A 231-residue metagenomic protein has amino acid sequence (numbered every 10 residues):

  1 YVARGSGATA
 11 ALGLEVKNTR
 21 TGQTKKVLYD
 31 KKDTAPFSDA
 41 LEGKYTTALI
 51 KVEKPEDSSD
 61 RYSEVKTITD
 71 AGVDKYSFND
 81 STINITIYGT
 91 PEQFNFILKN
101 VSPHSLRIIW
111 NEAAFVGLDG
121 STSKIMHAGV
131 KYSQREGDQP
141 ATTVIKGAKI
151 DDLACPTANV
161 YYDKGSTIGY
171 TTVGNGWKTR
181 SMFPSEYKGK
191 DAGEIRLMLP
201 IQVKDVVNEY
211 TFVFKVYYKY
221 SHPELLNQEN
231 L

Functional and structural regions predicted by a protein language model:
Y1-Q93, P103, Y132-E136, E186-L231: Membrane engagement elements in two modes
G7, L28, V101-Y162, E224 (+1 more regions): The feature marks short-to-medium sequence segments in extracytoplasmic or secretory-pathway proteins
N95-K99: Short edge beta-strand/loop segments characteristic of extracellular beta-sandwich folds
V130-E194, Q202-V206: Short, solvent-exposed, Trp/other aromatic-anchored flexible loops in extracytoplasmic proteins
